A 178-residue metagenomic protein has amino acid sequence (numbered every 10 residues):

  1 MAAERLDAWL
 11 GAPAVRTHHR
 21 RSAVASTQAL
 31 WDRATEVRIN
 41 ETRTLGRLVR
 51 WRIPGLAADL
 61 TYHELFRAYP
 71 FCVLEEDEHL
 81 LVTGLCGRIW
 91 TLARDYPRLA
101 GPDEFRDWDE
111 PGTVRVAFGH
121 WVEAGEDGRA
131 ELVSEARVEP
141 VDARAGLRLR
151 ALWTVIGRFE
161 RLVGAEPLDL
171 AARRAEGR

Functional and structural regions predicted by a protein language model:
M1-H63, P70-L74, E78: Hydrophobic ligand-binding cavity/cleft-lining segments
E4-P13, G46-R47, R88-A93, A100 (+2 more regions): Structured surface interface patches that mediate subunit assembly and partner/cofactor docking
V15, R67, V114-V116: Residues that act as N-cap/strand-start positions at coil-to-secondary-structure junctions
L30, S134, A171: Hydrophobic pocket/interface hotspot
H63-F66, F105: Alpha-helical transmembrane segments with an aromatic anchor "belt"
L74-D127: Hydrophobic-ligand binding "helix-grip"
E104-R158: Beta-strand/loop substructures that line and gate deep hydrophobic ligand-binding cavities in soluble
R148-R178: A conserved amphipathic terminal alpha-helix motif
